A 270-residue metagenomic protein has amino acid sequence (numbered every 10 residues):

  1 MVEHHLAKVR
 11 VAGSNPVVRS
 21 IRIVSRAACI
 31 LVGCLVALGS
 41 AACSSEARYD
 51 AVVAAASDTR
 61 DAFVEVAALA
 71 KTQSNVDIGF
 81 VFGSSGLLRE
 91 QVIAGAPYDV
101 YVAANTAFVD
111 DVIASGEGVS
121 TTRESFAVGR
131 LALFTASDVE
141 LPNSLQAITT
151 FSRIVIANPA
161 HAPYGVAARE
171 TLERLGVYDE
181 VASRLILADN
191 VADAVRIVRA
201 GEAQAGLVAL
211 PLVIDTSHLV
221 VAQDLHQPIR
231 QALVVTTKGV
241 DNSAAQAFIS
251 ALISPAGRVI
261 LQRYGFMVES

Functional and structural regions predicted by a protein language model:
V2, A7, R22-I23: Short linear segments in intrinsically disordered or otherwise low-structure-confidence regions
V9, P16-V18: Short linear/disordered segments characteristic of secreted peptide precursors and small low-complexity proteins
V18-D50, E269-S270: Short, low-complexity disordered leader/linker segments with a strong preference for bacterial N-terminal type II
C43-N75, G86, E90-A94, A103-T106 (+3 more regions): Exported/periplasmic ABC-transporter solute-binding proteins
